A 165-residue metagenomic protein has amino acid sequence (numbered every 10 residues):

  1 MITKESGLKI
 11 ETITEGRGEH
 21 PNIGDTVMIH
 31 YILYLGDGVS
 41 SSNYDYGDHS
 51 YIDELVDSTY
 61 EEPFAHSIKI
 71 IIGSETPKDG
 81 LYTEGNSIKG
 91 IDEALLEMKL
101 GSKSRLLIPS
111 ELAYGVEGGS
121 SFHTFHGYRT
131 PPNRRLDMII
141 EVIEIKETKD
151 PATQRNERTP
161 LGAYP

Functional and structural regions predicted by a protein language model:
M1-P165: Cross-family detector of peptidyl-prolyl cis-trans isomerase
